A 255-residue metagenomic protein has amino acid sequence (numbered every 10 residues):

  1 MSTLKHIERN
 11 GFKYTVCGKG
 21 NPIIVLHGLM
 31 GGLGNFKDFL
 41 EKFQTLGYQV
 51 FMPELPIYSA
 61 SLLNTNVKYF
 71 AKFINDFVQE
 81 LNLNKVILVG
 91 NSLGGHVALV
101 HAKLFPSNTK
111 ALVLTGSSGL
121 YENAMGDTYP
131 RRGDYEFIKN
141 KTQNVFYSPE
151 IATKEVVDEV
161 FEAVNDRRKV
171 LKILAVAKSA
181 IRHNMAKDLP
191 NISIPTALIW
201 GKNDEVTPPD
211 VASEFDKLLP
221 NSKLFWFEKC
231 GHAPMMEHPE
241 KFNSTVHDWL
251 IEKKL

Functional and structural regions predicted by a protein language model:
M1-G11: N-terminal cap/lid segment of alpha/beta-hydrolase-fold proteins
F12-A60: Conserved HGGG/HGGXW glycine-rich cap/lid loop of the alpha/beta-hydrolase fold
L26, L55, T115, F227-C230: Alpha/beta-hydrolase
K37, T45, Q49-V89, S244: Active-site loop/oxyanion-hole signature of alpha/beta-hydrolase fold enzymes
N84-Y121: Conserved hydrolase catalytic core segment
R132-I194: Conserved alpha/beta-hydrolase catalytic His-Asp/Glu region
K178-K217, W226: Conserved serine/cysteine hydrolase catalytic core
F225, K229-L255: Catalytic active-site module of serine/aspartate enzymes centered on a nucleophile-bearing elbow/loop
